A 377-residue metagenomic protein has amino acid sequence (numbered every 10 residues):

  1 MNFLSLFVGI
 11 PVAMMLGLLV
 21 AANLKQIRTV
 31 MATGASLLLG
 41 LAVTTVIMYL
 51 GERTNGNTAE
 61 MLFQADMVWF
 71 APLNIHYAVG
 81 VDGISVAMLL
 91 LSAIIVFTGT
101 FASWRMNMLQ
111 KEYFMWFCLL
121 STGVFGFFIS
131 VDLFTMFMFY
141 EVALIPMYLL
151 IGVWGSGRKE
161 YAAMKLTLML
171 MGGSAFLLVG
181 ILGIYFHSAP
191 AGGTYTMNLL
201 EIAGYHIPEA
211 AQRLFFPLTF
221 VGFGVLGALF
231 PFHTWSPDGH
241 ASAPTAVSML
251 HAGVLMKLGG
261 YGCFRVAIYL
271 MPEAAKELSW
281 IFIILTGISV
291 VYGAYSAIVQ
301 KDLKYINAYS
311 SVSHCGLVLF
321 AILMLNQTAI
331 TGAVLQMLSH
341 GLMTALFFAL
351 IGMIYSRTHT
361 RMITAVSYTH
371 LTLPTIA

Functional and structural regions predicted by a protein language model:
N2-F3, L18-F101, R105-M115, P190-A191 (+1 more regions): Transmembrane helix-loop-helix hairpins at membrane boundaries of multipass inner-membrane proteins
S5-I10, K111-L119, V312: Short hydrophobic alpha-helical membrane-embedded segments
F7-N23, A228: N-terminal signal-anchor/start-transfer transmembrane helix
G9-A13, F139-P146, L342: Membrane-embedded alpha-helical segments of multi-pass membrane proteins, especially the transmembrane helices
P11, M15, A35-T45, L89 (+5 more regions): Helical transmembrane-bundle signal
P11, M31-G34, S92, F117 (+5 more regions): Residue-level recognition of transmembrane alpha-helices in multi-pass small-molecule transporters/permeases
T98-W104, T122-F134, M147-L371: Hydrophobic transmembrane alpha-helices and their helix-loop junctions in integral membrane proteins
T372-A377: A short, hydrophobic C-terminal helix/tail in secreted or cell-surface proteins
